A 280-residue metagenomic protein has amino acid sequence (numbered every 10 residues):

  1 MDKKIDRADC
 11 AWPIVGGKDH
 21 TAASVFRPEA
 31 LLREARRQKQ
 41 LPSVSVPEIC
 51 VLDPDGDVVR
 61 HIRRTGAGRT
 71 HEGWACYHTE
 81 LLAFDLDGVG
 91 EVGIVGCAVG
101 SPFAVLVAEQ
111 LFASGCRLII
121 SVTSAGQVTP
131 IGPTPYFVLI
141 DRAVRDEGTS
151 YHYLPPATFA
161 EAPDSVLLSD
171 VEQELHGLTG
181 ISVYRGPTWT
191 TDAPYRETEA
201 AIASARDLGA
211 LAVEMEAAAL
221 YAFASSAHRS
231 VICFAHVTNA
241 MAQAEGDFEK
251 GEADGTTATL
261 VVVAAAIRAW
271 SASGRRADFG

Functional and structural regions predicted by a protein language model:
M1-I120, G126-G280: Accessory terminal and edge-of-domain segments that mediate assembly/interaction and cofactor placement around
